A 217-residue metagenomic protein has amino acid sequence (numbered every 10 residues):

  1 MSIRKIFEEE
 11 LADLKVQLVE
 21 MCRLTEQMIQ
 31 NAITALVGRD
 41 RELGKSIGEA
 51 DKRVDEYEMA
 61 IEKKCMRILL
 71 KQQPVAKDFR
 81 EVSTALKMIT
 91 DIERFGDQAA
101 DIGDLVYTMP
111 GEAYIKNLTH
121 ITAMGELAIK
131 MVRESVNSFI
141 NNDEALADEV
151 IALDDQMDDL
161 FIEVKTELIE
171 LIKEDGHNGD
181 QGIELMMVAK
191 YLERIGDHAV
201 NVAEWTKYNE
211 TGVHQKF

Functional and structural regions predicted by a protein language model:
M1-F217: Cytosolic, long alpha-helical scaffolding segments
